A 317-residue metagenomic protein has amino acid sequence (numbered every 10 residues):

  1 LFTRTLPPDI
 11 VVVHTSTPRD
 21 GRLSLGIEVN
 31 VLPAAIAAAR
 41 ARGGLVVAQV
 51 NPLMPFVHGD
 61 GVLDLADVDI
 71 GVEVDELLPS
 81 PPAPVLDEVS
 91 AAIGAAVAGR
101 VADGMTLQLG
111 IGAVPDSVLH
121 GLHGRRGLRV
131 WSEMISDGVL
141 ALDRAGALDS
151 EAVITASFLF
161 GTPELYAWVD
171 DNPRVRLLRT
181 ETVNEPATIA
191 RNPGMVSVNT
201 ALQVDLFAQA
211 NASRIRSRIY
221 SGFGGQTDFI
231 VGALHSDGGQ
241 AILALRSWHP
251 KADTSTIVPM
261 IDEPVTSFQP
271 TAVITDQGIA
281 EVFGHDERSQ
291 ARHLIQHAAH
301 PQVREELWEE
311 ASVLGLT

Functional and structural regions predicted by a protein language model:
L1-T317: Conserved phosphate- and dinucleotide-binding cores of soluble alpha/beta proteins, encompassing both enzyme active
